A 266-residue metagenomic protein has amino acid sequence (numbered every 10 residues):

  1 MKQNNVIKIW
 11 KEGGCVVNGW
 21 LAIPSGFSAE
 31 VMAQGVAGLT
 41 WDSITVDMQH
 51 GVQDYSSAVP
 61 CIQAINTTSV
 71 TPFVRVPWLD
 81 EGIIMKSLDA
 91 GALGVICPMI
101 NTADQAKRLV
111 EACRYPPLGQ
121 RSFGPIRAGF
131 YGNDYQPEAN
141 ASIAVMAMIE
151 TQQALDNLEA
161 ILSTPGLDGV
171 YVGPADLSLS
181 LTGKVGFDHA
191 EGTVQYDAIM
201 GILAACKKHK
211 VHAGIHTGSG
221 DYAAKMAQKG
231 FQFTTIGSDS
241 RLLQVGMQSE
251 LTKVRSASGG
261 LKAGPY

Functional and structural regions predicted by a protein language model:
M1-Y266: Expand to "…catalyze enediolate/carbanion chemistry for C-C bond making/breaking, isomerization, decarboxylation
